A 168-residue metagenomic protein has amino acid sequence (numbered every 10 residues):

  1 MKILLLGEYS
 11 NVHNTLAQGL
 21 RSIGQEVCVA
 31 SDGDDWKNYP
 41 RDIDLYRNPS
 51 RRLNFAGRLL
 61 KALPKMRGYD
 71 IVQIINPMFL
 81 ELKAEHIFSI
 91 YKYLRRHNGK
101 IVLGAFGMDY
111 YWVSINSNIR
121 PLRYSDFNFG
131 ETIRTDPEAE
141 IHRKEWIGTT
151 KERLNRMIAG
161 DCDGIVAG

Functional and structural regions predicted by a protein language model:
M1-I43, R96-K100, G160-A167: N-terminal subdomain of nucleotide-sugar transferases
K2-L6, P64-H86, K100-G104: Short N-terminal targeting/anchoring amphipathic segment
H13, F55-R58, H86-I87, T150-K151: Amphipathic coiled-coil/heptad-repeat helices and related helical stalk/stem segments that mediate oligomerization
Y39-R41, L103-T149: Acceptor-binding helix/loop patch of EC 2.4 sugar-transfer enzymes, predominantly nucleotide-sugar-dependent
L45-K65: Glycine-rich, highly charged phosphate/nucleotide-binding loops
N48-L53, L80, E140-W146: Short, flexible loop segments at the rims of nucleotide/cofactor-binding pockets, characterized by
L63-R67, S89-R96, D126-G164: Membrane-proximal helix-turn-helix segments that form the acceptor-binding/catalytic region of lipid-linked
M78-N118: Conserved nucleotide-sugar donor-interacting segment of glycosyltransferase catalytic cores, predominantly GT-B
